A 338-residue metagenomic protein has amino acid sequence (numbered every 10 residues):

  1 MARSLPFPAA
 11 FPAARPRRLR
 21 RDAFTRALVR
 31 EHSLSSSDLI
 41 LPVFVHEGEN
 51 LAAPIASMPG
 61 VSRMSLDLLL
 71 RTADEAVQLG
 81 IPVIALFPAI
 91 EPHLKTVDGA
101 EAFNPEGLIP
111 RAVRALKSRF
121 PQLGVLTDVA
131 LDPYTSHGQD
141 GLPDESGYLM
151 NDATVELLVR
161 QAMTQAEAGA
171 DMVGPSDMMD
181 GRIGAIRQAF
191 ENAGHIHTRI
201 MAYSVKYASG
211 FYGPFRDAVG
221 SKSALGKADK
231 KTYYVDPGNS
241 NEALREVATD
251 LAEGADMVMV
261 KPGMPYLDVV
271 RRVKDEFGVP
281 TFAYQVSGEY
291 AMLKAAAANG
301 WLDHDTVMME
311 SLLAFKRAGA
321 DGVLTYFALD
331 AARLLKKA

Functional and structural regions predicted by a protein language model:
A2-A10, D22, E31, S35-I40 (+1 more regions): Alpha/beta enzyme core
P12-R18: Exposed beta-strand/loop interface patches that mediate assembly or binding
R18-T25: Acidic, Ser/Thr/Pro-rich intrinsically disordered transcriptional activation regions
